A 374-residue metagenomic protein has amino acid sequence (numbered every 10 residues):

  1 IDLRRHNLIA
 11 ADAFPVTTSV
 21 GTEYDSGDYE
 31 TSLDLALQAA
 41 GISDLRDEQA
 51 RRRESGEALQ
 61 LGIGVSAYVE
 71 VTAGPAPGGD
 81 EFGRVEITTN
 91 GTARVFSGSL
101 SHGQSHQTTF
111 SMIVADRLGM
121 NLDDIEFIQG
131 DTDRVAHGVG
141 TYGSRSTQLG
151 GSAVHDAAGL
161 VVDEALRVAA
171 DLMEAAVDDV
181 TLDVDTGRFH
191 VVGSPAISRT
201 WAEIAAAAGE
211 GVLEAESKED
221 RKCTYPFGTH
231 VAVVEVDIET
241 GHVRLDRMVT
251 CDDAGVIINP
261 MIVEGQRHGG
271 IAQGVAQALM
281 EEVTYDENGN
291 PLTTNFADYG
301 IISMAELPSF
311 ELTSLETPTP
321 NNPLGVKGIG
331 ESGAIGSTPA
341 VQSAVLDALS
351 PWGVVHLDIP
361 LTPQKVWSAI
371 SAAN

Functional and structural regions predicted by a protein language model:
I1-S66, E70-T72, M112-N374: C-terminal catalytic domains of large/alpha subunits in multi-subunit enzymes
I63-T92, S97-Q104: Conserved beta-alpha junction segments in alpha/beta enzyme cores
Q107-T108: Conserved strand-to-helix beginnings and helix N-cap segments that scaffold or border functional pockets
